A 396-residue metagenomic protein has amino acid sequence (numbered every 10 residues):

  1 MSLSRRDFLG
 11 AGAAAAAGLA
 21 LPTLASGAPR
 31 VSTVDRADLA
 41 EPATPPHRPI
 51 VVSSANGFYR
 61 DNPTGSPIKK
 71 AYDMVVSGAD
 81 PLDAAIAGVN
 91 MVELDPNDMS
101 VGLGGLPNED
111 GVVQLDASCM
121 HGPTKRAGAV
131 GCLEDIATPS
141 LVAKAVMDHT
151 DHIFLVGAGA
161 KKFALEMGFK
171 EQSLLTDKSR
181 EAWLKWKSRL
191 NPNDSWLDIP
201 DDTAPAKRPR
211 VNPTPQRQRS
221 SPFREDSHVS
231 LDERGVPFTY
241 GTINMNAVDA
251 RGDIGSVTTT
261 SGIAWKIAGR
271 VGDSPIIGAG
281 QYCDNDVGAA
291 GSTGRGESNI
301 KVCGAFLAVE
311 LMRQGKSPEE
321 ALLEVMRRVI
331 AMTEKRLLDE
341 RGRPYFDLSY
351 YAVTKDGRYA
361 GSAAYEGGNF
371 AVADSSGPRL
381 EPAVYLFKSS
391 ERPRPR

Functional and structural regions predicted by a protein language model:
S2-S4, G10-G18, S32-R396: Alpha/propeptide regions of enzymes that mature by internal proteolysis
A20-P22: N-terminal signal peptide c-region/cleavage motif recognized by signal peptidases
A25-G27: Boundary at the C-terminal end of the N-terminal hydrophobic targeting segment
